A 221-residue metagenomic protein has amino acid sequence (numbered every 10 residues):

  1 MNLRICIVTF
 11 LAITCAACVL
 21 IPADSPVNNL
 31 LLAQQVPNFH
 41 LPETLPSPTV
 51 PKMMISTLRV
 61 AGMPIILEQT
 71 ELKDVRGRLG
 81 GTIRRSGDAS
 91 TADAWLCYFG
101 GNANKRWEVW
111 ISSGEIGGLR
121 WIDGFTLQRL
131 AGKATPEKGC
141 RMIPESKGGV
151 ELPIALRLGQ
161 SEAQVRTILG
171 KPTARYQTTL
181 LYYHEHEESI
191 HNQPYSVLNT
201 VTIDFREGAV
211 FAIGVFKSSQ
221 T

Functional and structural regions predicted by a protein language model:
M1-I7: Bacterial N-terminal signal peptides that target proteins for export
V8-A17: Bacterial N-terminal signal peptides
V19-I21: Bacterial signal peptide processing site
P26-T49, I66, T70-T135, R141-T221: A cross-family detector of function-defining hotspots
P51-M54: Short, flexible, solvent-exposed loop/turn segments with mixed acidic/basic and small polar residues
L58: N-terminal beta-strand motif that seeds the catalytic metal site of vicinal oxygen chelate
